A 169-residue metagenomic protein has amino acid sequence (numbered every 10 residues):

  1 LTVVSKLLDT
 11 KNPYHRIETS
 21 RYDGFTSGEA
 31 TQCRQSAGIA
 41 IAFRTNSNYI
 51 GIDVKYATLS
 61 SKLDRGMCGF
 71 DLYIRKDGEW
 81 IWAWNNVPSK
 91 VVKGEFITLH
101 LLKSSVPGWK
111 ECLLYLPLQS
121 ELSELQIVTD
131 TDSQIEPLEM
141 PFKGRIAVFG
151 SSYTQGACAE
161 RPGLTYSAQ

Functional and structural regions predicted by a protein language model:
L1-R145: N-terminal secretory targeting modules
K143-Q169: Catalytic nucleophile-elbow at a beta strand-turn-alpha helix junction centered on a G-D-S/GDSL motif, marking
